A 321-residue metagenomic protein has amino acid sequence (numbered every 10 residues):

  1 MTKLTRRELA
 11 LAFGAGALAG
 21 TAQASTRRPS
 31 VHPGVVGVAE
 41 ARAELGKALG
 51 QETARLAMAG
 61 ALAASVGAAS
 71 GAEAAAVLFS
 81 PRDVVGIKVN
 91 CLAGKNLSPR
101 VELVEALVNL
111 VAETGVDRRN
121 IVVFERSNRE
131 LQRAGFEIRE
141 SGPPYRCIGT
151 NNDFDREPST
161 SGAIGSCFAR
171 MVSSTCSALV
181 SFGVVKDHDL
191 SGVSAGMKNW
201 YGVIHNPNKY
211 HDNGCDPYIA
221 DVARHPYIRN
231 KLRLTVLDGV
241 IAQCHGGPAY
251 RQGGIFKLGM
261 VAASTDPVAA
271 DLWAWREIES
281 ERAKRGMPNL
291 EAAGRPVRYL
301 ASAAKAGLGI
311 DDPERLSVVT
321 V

Functional and structural regions predicted by a protein language model:
M1-A17: N-terminal secretory signal peptides and thylakoid transit peptides that target proteins across membranes
L9-A10, C91, Y201: Sequence-pattern detector for short linear motifs and compositional/periodic biases rather than a specific fold
A15, C91, V185: Flexible, active-site-proximal loop/turn residues at the rims of small-molecule/cofactor binding pockets and catalytic
A22-A24: Boundary at the C-terminal end of the N-terminal hydrophobic targeting segment
R27-P81, G94-E105, N109-V321: Extended, low-polarity segments enriched in aliphatic/aromatic residues
